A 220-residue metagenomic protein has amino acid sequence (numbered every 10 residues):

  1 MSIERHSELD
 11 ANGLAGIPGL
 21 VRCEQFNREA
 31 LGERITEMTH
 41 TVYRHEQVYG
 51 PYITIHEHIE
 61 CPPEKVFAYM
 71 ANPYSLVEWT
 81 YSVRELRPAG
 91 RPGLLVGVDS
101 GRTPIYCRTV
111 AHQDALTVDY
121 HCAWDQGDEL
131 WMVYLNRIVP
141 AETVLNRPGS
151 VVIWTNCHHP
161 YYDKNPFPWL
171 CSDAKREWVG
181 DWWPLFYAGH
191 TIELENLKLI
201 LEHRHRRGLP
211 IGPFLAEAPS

Functional and structural regions predicted by a protein language model:
S2-R91, S220: Hydrophobic ligand-binding cavity/cleft-lining segments
I3-E8, D125-I192, L197-L199, G208: Beta-strand/loop substructures that line and gate deep hydrophobic ligand-binding cavities in soluble
M38-E46, P51-T54, D181-E202: Alpha-helix-centered segments that form part of catalytic cores
P51-T54, K65, G93-L95, Y106-R108 (+2 more regions): C-terminal and inter-domain tail/linker signature
T54-H56, Y106, D119-H121, L135-R137 (+1 more regions): Beta-strand secondary-structure signal
Y74-Y81, E85-V133, A141-R147, I192 (+1 more regions): Glycine-rich portal/gate segments that line the openings of hydrophobic small-molecule binding cavities
R206-A218: Short, flexible loop/turn segments with low-complexity composition
